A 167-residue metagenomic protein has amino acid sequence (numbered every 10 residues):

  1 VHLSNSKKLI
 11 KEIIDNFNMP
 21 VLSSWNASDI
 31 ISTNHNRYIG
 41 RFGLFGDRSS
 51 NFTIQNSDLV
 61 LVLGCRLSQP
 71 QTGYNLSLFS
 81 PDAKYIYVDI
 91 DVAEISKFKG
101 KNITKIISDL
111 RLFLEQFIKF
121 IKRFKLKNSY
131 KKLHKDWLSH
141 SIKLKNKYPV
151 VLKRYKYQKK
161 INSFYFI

Functional and structural regions predicted by a protein language model:
V1-S57: Anionic-ligand anchoring segments at beta-strand to alpha-helix junctions in alpha/beta enzyme folds, i.e., glycine
V1-S6, S68, K160-Y165: Active-site glycine- and acidic-residue-rich loops that bind and position anionic ligands or nucleotide-like cofactors
N5-K7, S32-T33, P70-Y74, K97: Short glycine-/acidic-enriched loop or helix-start segments at secondary-structure transitions that form or flank
L22-S24, V62-L63, I106-S108: General beta-strand structural signal in soluble alpha/beta enzymes
A27-S32, S68-Q69, V92-S96, F113-L114: Short gly/pro/ser/thr-enriched loop/turn and capping motifs at secondary-structure boundaries
Y38-F42, S80, T104-K105: Short, hinge-like loop/turn segments at secondary-structure boundaries
G43-E94: Phosphate/diphosphate-binding loops
A83-I167: Phosphate/pyrophosphate-binding active-site segments
